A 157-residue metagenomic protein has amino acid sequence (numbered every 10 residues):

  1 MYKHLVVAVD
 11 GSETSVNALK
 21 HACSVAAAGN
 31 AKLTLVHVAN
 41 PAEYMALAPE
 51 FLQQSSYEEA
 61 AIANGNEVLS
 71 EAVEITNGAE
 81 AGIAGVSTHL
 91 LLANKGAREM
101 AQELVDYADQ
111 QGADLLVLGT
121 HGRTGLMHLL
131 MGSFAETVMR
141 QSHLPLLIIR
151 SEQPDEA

Functional and structural regions predicted by a protein language model:
K3-S55, G78-A81, G85-V86: Small/aliphatic-rich secondary-structure junction motif
V36, S87-L91, L147: General small-molecule cofactor/ligand-binding pocket signal
F51-Q54, D106-Y107, F134-A135: Short, hinge-like loop/turn segments at secondary-structure boundaries
Q53-V68: A short acidic, glycine-rich active-site loop that binds or catalyzes chemistry on phosphate/adenosine moieties
E74-L116, P154-A157: Structural beta-alpha unit
L115-T137, D155-A157: Glycine-rich, Arg-bearing micro-motifs that act as flexible, cationic patches
L146-E156: Short, flexible loop segments at boundaries between secondary-structure elements
